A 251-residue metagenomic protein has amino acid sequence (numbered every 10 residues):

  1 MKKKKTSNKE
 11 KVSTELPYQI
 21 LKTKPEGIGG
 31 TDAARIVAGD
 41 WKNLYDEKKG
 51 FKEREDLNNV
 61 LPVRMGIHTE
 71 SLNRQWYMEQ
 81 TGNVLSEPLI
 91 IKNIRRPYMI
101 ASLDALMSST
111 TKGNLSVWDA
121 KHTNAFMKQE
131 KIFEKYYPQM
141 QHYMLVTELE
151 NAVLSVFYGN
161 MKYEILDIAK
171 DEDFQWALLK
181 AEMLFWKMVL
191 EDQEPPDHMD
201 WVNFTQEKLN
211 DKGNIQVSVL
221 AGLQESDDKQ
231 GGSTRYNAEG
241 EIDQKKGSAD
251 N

Functional and structural regions predicted by a protein language model:
M1-H68, L72, Q80, N237 (+1 more regions): Charged, glycine-rich intrinsically disordered N-terminal tails and low-complexity linkers that flank
T14, K22, L85, D192-Q193: Compositionally biased, intrinsically disordered/low-complexity regions enriched for serine, proline and threonine
I20-I28, K162-K170, N214-V217: Short, exposed beta-strand "edge-strand" segments with a Pro/Gly-rich flavor and a Y/T-containing core
G30-K42, H68, D104, P138-N151 (+1 more regions): Phosphate-binding glycine-rich loops and adjacent basic patches that engage nucleotide phosphates, nucleic-acid
V63, E79-D192: Nucleic-acid nuclease catalytic cores
E134, D173-D250: Short, charged, low-complexity amphipathic alpha-helix
